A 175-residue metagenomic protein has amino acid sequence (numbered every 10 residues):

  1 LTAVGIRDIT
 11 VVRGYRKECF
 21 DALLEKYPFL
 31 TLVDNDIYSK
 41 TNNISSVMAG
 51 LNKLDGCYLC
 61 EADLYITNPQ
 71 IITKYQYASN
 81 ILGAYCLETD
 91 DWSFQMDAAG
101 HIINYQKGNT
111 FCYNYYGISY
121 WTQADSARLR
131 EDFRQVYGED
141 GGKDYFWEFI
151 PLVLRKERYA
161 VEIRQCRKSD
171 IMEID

Functional and structural regions predicted by a protein language model:
L1-R13, K17-F20: N-terminal glycine-rich phosphate-binding loop and ensuing alpha1 helix
R7-I9, G56, A160: Residues at the starts of beta-strands that form the adenosine-phosphate
V12-G14, V33-D36, A49, R164-C166: Conserved beta-strand termini and adjacent loop/short-helix elements that scaffold enzyme active sites in alpha/beta
Y15-T31: Acidic donor-binding segment of Leloir-type glycosyltransferases
Y27-W92: Conserved beta-loop-beta/alpha segment of the NTase-like Rossmann-fold superfamily that binds/positions NTPs
F29-T31, H101, A160-E162: Conserved beta-strand segments of alpha/beta enzyme cores
T67-G141: Conserved core of the sugar-phosphate nucleotidyltransferase
Y115-D175: Conserved alpha/beta core of the MobA/IspD/sugar-nucleotide pyrophosphorylase nucleotidyltransferase superfamily
